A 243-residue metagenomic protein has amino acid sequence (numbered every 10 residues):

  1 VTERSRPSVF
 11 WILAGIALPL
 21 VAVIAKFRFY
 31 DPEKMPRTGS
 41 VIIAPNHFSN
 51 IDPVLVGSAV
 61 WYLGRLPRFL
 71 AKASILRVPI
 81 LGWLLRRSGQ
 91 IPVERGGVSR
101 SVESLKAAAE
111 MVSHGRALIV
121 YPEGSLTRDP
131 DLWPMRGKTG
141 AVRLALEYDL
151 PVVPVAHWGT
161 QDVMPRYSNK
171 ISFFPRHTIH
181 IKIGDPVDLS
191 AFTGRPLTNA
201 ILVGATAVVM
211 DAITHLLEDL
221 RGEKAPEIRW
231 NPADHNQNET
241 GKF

Functional and structural regions predicted by a protein language model:
E3-A25, G82, R86: Short hydrophobic helices that act as membrane-entry/anchoring signals
A22, P36-V98: Catalytic core of membrane glycerolipid acyltransferases/transacylases, capturing the structured, soluble-facing
M35, P130-N199, W230-P232: A cross-family acyltransferase "interaction/gating" segment
S40-I42, A117-Y121, V153: Residue-level preference for the first positions of well-ordered beta-strands
A59, L84, E110, A141-E147: Hydrophobic/aromatic ligand-binding patch that stacks against planar heteroaromatic rings of cofactors or nucleotides
K106, E110, H177-D211, H215 (+1 more regions): A charged, well-structured terminal subsegment
M111-A141: Catalytic-site beta-strand/loop segments enriched in glycine and acidic/polar residues
R221-F243: Short, highly charged C-terminal tails/helix-capping segments
